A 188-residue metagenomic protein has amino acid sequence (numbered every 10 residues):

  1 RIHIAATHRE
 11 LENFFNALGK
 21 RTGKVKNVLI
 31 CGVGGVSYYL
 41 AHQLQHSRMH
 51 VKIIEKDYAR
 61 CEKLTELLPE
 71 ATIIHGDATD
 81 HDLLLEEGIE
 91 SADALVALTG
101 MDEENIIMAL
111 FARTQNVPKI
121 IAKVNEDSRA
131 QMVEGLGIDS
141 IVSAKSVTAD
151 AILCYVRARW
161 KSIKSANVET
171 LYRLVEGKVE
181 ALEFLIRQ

Functional and structural regions predicted by a protein language model:
R1-Q188: Cytosolic regulatory regions of ion transport systems
